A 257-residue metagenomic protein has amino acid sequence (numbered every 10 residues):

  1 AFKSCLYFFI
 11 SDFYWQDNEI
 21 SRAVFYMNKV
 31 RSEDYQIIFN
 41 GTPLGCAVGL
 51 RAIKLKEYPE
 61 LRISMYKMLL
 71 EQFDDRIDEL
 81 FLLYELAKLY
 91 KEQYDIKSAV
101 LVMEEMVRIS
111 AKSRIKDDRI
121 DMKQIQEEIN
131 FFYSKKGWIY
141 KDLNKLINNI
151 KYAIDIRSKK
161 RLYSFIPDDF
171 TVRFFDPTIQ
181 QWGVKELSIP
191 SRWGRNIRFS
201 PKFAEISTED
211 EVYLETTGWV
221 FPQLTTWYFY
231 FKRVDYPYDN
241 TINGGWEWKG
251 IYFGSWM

Functional and structural regions predicted by a protein language model:
A1-Y133: Alpha-helical protein-protein interaction scaffolds
D12, A52, K135, I179 (+5 more regions): Intrinsically disordered regions, especially transient/low-confidence alpha-helical propensity segments and coil-helix
V30, L70, I150-I154, W193: Hydrophobic, Leu/Ile/Phe/Ala-enriched alpha-helical segments that form helix-helix packing faces
K56-F73, D169-R198, N240, F253-M257: Ampipathic, surface-exposed secondary-structure segments
L61-M68, S134-A153: Intrinsically disordered, low-complexity, charge-biased linker/tail regions
S64-I77, F81-L86, Y90, Y94-I96 (+1 more regions): Exposed beta-sheet edge and beta->alpha loop/turn motif
D121-N130, W138, N144-K145, R161-Y213: Short solvent-exposed beta->alpha transition segments
N148-S164: Short acidic-aromatic low-complexity motifs
